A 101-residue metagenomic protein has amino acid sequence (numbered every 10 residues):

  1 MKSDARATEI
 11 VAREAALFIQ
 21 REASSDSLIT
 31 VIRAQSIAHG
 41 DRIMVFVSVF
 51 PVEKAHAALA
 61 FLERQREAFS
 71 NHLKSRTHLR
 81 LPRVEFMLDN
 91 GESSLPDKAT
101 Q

Functional and structural regions predicted by a protein language model:
M1-Q101: Charge-rich, low-complexity N-terminal segments
